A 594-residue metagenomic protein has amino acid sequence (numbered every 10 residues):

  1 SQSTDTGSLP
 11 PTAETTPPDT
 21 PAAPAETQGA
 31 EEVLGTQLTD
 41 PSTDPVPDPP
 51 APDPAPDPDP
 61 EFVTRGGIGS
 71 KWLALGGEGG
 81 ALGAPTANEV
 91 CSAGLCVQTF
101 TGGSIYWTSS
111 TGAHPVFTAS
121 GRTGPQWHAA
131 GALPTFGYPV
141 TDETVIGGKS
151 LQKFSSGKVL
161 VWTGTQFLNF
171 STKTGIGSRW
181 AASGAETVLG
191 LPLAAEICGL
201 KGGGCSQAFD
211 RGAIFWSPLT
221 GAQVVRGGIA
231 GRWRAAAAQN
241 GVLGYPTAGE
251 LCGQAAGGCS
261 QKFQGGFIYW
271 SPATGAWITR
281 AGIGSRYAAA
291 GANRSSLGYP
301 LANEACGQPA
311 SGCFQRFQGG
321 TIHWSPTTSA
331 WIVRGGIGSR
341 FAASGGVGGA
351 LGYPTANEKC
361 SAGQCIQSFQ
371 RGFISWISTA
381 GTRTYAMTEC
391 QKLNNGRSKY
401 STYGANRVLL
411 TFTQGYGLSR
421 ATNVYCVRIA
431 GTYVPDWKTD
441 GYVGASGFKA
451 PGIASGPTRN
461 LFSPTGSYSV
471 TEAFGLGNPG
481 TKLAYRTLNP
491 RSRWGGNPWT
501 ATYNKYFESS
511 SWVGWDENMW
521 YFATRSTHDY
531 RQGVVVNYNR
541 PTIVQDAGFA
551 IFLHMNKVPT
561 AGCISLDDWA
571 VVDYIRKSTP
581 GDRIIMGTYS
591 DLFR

Functional and structural regions predicted by a protein language model:
S1-T4: Secretory targeting and sorting signals
G7-K392: Extended, compositionally biased repeat/scaffold regions that form elongated interaction surfaces
F317, L553, S565: Short hydrophobic beta-strand that contains or immediately precedes a catalytic carboxylate
G372, A561-I564, W569: Extracytosolic low-complexity repeat regions of secreted or lipid-anchored proteins
T388-H554, T560, V571-T579, G587-R594: Cell wall/extracellular polymer interaction/catalysis modules
I584: RNA-contacting regions in translation and RNA-metabolism proteins, encompassing KH/S1 modules where present
